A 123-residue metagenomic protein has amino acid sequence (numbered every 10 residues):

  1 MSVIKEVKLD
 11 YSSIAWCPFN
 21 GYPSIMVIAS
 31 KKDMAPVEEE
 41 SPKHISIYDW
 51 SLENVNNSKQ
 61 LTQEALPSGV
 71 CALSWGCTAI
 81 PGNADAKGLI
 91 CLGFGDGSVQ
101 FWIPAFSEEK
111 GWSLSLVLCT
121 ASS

Functional and structural regions predicted by a protein language model:
M1-S123: WD40 beta-propeller repeat fold
